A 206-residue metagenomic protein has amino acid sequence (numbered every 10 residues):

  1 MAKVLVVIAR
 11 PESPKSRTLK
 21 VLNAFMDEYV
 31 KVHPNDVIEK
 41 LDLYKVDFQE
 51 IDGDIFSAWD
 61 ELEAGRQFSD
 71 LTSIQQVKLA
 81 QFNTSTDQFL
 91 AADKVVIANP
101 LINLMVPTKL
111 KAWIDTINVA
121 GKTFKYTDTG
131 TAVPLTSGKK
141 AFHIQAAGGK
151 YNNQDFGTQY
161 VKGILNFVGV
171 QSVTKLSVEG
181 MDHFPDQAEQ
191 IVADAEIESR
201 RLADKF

Functional and structural regions predicted by a protein language model:
M1-N99, L104-A112, I197-F206: N-terminal beta1-alpha1-beta2 submodule of the flavodoxin-like/Rossmannoid cofactor-binding fold
A2, P34, S137-K140, V170: A short helix->loop->beta-strand "cap" motif at the edges of active sites that frequently abuts
A9, A146, V178: Cofactor-binding loop segments of dinucleotide-utilizing enzymes, especially the Rossmann-like FAD- and NAD(P)+-binding
P11-S13, G148-N152, D182: Short histidine/acidic/glycine/proline-rich micro-motifs that form metal- and phosphate-coordinating active-site loops
L22-D27, N118-K122, K162: Short, well-ordered amphipathic alpha-helices
L41, I144, L176: Hydrophobic residues at beta-strand termini and immediately following loops that shape nucleotide-binding pockets
I74-Q159: Helix-loop-strand module that forms the ligand-binding subsite of alpha/beta enzymes
N152-F206: Glycine-rich phosphate/pyrophosphate-binding loop and the adjoining helix
